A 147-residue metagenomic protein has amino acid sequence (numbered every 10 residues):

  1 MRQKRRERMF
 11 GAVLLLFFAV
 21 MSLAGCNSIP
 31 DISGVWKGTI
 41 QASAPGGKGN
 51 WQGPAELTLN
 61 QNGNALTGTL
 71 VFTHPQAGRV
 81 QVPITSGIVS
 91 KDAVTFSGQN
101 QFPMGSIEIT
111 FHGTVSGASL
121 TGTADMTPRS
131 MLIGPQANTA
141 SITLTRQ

Functional and structural regions predicted by a protein language model:
R2-V13: Bacterial N-terminal signal peptides that target proteins for export
A12-M21: Sec-dependent N-terminal signal peptides
L23-G25: C-terminal motif of bacterial Sec signal peptides marking the signal peptidase cleavage site
I29-S116, T123-Q147: Central antiparallel beta-sheet cores of small beta-barrel/beta-sandwich binding domains
